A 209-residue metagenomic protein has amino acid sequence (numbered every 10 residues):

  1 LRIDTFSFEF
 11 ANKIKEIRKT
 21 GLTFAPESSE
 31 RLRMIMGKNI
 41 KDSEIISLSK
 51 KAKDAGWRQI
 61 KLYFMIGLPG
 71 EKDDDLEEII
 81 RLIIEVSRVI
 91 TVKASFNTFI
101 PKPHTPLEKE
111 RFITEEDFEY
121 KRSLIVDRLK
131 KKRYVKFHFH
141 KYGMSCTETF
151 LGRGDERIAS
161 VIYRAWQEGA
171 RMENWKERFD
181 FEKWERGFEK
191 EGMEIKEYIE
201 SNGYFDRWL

Functional and structural regions predicted by a protein language model:
L1-F6, G67, S95-H104, F137-L151: A glycine-rich phosphate-binding loop feature that marks nucleotide/adenosyl-phosphate handling sites
L1-K93: Conserved SAM/AdoMet-binding glycine-rich loop
F8-K13, G70-I79, T105-E115, C146-I158: Short glycine/threonine-rich loop-to-helix capping motif typified by GTGT followed within a few residues by an Asp-Pro
I84-I90, E108-E119: Long, polar/charge-rich, low-hydrophobicity segments
V86-I90, S123-K136: Structural alpha-beta junctions
H104, R111-F118, R128-F137: Repeat-solenoid scaffold signature
F112-V126, I158-G169: Acidic, Ser/Thr-rich peripheral helices and adjacent loops at domain boundaries
K131-L209: Radical SAM enzyme core and accessory elements
